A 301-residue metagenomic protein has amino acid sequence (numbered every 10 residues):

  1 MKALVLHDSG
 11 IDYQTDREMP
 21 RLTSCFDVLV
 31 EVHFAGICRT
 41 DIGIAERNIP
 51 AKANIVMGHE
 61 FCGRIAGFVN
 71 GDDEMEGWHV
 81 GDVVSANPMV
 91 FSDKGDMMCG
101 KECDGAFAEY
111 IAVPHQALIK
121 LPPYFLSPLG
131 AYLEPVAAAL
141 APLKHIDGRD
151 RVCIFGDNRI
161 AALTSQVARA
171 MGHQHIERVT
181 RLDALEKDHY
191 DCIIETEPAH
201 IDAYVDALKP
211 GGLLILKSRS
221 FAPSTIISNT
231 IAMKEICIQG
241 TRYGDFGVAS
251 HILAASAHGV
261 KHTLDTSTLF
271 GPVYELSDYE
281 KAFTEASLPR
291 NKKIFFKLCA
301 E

Functional and structural regions predicted by a protein language model:
P20-A35, E46-V90, P122-F125: Glycine-rich beta-strand-centered segment in the early N-terminal region that forms part of a ligand/cofactor-binding
D27, E60, D82-V83, Y110 (+4 more regions): Residue-level marker of beta-strand positions
C38, M75, S85-Y110, P114-I119: Cysteine-cluster motifs in flexible loop/terminal segments that predominantly coordinate metals
S85, I193-I194, I215: N-terminal Rossmann-like NAD(P) cofactor-binding module of classical short-chain dehydrogenase/reductase
L126-K187: Mid-domain Rossmann-like dinucleotide-binding core that forms the NAD(H)/NADP(H) cofactor-binding site
H200-H258, L298-E301: Glycine-rich phosphate-binding loop and adjacent beta-alpha segment of Rossmann(oid) nucleotide-cofactor-binding
F246-E301: C-terminal hydrophobic helical "lid"/dimerization subdomain of Rossmann-like NAD(P)H-dependent oxidoreductases
